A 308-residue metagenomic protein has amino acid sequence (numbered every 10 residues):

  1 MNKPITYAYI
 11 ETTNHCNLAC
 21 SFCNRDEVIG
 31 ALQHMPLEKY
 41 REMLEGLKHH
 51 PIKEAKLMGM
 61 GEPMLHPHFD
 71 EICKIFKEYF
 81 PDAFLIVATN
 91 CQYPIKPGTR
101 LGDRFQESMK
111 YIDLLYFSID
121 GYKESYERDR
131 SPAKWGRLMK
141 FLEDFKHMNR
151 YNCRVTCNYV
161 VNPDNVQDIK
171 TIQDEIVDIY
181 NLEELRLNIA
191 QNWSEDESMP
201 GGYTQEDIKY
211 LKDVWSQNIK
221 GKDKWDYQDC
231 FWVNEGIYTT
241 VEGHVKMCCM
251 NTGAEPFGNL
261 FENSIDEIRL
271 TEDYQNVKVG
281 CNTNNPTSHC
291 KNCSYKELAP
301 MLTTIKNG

Functional and structural regions predicted by a protein language model:
M1, N307-G308: Short intrinsically disordered terminal tails
M1-S21, I52-M58, N234-G243: N-terminal pre-triad scaffold of radical SAM enzymes
P4-I5, P63, C153, P300: Proline-rich low-complexity regions
E11, G30-E38, D70, Y79 (+4 more regions): Radical SAM enzyme [4Fe-4S]-AdoMet core and its adjacent flexible, acidic and glycine-rich loops/tails across
H15-L18, R25-V28, L37-G121: Conserved SAM/AdoMet-binding glycine-rich loop
S21-N24, E127: A short local structural element in Rossmann-fold oxidoreductases
F22, W232, N292: Short, cysteine/histidine-rich loop/knuckle motifs that typically chelate Zn2+
C23-D26, C249: Kinked, hydrophobic transmembrane alpha-helices enriched for aromatic residues and small/kink-inducing positions
